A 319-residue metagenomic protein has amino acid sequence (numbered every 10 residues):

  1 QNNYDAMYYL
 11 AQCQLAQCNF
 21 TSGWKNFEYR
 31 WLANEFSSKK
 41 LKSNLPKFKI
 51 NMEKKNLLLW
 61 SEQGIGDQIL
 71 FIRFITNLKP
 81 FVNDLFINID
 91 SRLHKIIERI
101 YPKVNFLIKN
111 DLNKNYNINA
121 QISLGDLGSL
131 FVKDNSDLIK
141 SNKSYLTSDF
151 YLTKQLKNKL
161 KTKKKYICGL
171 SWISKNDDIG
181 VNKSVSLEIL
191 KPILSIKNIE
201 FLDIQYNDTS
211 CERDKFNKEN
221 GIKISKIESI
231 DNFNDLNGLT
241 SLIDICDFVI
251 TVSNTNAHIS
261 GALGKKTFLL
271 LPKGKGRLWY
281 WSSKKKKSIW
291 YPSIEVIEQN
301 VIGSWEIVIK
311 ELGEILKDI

Functional and structural regions predicted by a protein language model:
Q1-F248, S253-I319: Alpha-helical solenoid repeat scaffolds of the TPR/TPR-like class and their adjacent stem/linker regions that mediate
